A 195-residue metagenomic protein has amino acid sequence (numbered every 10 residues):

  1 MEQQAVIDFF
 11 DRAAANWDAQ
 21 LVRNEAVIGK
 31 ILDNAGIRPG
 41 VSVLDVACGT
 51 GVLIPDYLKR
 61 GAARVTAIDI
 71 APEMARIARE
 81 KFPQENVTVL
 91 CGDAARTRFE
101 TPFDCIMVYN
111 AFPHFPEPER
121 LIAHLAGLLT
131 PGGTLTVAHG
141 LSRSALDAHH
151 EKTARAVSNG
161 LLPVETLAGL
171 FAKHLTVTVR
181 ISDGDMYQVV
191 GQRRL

Functional and structural regions predicted by a protein language model:
M1-G36, V52, R143-A145, H150-E151: Conserved class I S-adenosyl-L-methionine
L44, T50-R96: Class I SAM-dependent methyltransferase SAM/SAH-binding core
M107: A conserved beta-strand element that flanks and buttresses the S-adenosyl-L-methionine
N110-A111: Short catalytic micro-motifs in class I SAM-dependent methyltransferases
R120-P131: A short glycine-rich, Lys/Arg-flanked "PGG" loop and its adjoining helix->strand segment in the class I
T136-L162: Conserved class I S-adenosyl-L-methionine
S158-H174: Short alpha-helix
T176, I181-L195: Core SAM-dependent methyltransferase catalytic element
